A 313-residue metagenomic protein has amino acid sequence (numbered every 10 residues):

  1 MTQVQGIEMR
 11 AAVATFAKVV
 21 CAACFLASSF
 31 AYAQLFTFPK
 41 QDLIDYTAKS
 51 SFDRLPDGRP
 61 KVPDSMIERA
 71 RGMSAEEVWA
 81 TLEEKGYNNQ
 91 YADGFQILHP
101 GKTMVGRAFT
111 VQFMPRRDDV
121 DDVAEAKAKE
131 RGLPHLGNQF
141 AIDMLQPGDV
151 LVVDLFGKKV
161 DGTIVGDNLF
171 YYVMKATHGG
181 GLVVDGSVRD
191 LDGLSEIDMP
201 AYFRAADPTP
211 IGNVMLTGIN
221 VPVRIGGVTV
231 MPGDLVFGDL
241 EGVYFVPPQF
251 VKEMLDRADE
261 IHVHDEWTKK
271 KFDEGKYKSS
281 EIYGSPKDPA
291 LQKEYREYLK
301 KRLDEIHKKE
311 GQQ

Functional and structural regions predicted by a protein language model:
M1-T15: N-terminal secretory signal peptides that target proteins for export/translocation
F16-S29: Bacterial N-terminal signal peptides
Q34-W79, K85: N-terminal pre-domain segments of enzymes
G58, V173, D234-V236: Buried hydrophobic positions in well-ordered alpha/beta secondary-structure cores of metabolic enzymes
M73-E77, L82-P232, F245-Y277, E281-Q313: Feature captures the catalytic cores and cofactor-binding loops of soluble hydro-lyases/lyases that act on carboxylate
